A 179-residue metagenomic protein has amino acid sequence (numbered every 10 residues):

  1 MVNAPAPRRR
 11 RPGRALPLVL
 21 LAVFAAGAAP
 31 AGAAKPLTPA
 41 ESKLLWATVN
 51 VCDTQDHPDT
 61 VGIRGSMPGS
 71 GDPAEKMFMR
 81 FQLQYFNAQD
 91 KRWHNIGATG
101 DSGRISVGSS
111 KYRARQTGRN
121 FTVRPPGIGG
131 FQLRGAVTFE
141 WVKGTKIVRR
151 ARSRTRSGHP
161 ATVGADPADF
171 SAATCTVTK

Functional and structural regions predicted by a protein language model:
P17-G27: Bacterial N-terminal signal peptides
G32-T60, F170-K179: Short, compositionally biased P/S/T/A/G/V-rich stretches that sit at domain boundaries
D53-P68, A74-K76: Contiguous beta-strand segments within globular domains
K76-A98, Q132-E140: Short beta-strand segments and strand-loop junctions that repeat across beta-rich extracellular domains
R80, G127-S157: Internal, hydrophobic beta-strand segments that form the core of beta-sheet-rich folds
H94-Y112: Solvent-exposed serine/threonine-rich low-complexity stretches and specific carbohydrate-binding patches
R113-G129, E140: Signal that preferentially marks extracellular ectodomain short beta-strand elements of beta-sandwich modules
K143-K179: Short beta-strand elements
